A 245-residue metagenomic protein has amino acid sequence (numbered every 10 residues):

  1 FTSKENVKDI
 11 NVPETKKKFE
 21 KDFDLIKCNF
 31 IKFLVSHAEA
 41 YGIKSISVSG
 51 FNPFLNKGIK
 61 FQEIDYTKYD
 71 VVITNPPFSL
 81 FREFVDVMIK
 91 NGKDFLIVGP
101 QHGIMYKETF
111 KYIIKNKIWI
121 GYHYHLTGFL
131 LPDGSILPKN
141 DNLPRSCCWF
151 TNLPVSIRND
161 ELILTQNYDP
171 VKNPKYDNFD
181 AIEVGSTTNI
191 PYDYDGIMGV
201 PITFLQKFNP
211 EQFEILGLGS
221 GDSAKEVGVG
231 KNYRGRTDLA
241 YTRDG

Functional and structural regions predicted by a protein language model:
F1-G245: Class I S-adenosyl-L-methionine-dependent methyltransferase catalytic core
